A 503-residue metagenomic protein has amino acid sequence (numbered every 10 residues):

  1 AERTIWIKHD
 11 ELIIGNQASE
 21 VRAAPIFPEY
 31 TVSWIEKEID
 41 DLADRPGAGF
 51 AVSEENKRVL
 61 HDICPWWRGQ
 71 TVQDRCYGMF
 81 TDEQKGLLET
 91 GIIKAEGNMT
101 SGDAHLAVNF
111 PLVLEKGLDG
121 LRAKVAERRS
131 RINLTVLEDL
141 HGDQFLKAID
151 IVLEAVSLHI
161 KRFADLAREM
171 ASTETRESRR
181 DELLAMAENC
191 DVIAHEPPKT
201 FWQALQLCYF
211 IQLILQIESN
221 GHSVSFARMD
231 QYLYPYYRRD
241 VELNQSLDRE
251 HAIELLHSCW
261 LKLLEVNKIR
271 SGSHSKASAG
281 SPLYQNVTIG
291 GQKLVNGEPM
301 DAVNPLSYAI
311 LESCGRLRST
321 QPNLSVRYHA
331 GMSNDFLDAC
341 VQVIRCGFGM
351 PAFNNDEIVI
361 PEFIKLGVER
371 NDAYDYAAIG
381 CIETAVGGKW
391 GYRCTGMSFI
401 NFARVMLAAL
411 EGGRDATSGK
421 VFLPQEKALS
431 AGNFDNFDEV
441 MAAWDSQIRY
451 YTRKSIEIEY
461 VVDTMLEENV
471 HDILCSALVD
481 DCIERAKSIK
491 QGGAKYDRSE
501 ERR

Functional and structural regions predicted by a protein language model:
A1-I149, S178-A185, N189-R503: Conserved catalytic cores of very large enzyme subunits
K147-L158: Extended non-globular scaffold/tether segments
H159-L166, M229-Y232: Amphipathic, well-ordered alpha-helical segments in soluble domains
D165, E169, E265-K268: Charged/polar positions within long, soluble alpha-helices
A171-S178: A conserved hydrophobic secondary-structure block that centers on an alpha-helix together with its immediately flanking
